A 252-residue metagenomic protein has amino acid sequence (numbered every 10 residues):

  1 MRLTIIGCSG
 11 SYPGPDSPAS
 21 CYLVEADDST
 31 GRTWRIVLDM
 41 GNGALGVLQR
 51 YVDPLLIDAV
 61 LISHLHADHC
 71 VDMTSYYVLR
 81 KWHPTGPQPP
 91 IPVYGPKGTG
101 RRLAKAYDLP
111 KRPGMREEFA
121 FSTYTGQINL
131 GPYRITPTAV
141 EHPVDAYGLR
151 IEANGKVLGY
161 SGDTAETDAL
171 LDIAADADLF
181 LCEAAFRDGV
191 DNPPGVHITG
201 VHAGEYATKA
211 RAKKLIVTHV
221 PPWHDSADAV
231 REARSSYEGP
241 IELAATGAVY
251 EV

Functional and structural regions predicted by a protein language model:
M1-V52, A146-G162, L179: Conserved beta-strand hairpin/beta-sheet module of binuclear metal-dependent hydrolase folds, prominently
V37-G41, D58-H64, D68, P96 (+4 more regions): Active-site neighborhood of phospho(di)ester-bond hydrolases with catalytic His/Asp-centered motifs
G41, E141, A165: Adenine-nucleotide cofactor-binding loop residues
N42-P92: Active-site metal-binding motif and surrounding structural segment of the metallo-beta-lactamase
D72-R80, A106, D225-A233: Metal-dependent catalytic neighborhoods of phosphoester/phosphodiester hydrolases
G86-A146, A153-N154: Metallo-beta-lactamase
E166-Y250: Cap/insert and terminal regions of metallo-dependent hydrolase folds
